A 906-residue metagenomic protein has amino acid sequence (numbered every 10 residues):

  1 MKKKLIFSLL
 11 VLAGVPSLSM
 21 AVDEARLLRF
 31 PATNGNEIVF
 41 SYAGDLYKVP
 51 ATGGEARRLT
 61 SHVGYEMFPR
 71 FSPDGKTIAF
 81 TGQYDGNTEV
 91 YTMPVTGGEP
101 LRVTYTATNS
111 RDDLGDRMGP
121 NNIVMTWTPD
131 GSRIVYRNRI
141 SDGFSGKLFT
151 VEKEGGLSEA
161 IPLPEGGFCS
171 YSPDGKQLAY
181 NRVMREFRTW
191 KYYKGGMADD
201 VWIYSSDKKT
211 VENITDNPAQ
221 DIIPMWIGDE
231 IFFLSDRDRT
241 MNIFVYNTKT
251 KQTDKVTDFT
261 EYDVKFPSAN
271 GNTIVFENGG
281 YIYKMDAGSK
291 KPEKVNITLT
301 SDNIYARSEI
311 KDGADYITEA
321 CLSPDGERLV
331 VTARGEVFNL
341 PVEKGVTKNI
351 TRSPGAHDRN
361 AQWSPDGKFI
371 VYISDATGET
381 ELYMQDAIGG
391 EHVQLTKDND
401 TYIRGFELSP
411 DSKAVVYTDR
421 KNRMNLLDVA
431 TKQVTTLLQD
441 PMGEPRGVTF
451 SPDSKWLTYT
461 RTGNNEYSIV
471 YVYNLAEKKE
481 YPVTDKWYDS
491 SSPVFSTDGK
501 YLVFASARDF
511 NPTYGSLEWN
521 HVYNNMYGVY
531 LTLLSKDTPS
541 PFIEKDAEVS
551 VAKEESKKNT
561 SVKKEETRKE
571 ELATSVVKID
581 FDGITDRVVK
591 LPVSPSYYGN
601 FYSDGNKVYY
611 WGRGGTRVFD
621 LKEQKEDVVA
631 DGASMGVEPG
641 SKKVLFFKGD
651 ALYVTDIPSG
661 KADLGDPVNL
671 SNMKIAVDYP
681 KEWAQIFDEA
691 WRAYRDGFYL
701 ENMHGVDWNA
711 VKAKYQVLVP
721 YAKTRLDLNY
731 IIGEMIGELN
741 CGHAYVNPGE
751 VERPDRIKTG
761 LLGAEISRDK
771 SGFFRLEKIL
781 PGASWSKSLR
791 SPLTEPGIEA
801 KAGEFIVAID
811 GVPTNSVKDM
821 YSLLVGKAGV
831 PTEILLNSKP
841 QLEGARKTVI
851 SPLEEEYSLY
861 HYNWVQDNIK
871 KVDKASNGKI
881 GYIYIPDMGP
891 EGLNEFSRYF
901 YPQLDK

Functional and structural regions predicted by a protein language model:
V22, S41-Y47, S61-E66, A79-Y91 (+27 more regions): A flexible loop/linker signature enriched in serine peptidases of the S9 family
V22-L28, G54-A56, S301-I317, V577-S594: A short helix->beta-strand "capping" segment at the edge of beta-propeller domains
V22-V49, Y316-G335, P592-Y609, R613: Beta-strand-rich domains and repeat architectures in extracellular enzymes and scaffolds, especially beta-propellers
A32-G35, P69-T77, M125-R133, C169-Q177 (+9 more regions): Blade-terminus and WD-like Trp-Asp/Gly-His loop motifs, strongest in beta-propeller folds
D666-L739, H743, W785: Terminal targeting/pro-maturation regions of precursor/exported proteins
P720-R775, L842-I850, E854-Y862, Q866: Extended, small/polar residue-biased N-terminal targeting/export presequences and adjacent propeptide/linker tracts
I757-S816, P890: PDZ/PDZ-like domain segments forming the peptide/carboxylate-binding groove, activating on the N-terminal beta-strands
S786-L793, V807, V812-K906: Cleft-lining beta-strand/loop regions that shape enzyme active-site pockets
